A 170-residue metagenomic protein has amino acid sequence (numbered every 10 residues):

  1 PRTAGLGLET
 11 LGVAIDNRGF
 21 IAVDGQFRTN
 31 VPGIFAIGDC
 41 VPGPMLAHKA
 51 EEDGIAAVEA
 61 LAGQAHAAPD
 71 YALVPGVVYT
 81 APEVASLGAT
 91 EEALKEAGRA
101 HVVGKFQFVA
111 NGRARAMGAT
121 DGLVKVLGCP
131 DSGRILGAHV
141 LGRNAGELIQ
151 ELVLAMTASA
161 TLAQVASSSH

Functional and structural regions predicted by a protein language model:
P1-A65, A166: FAD-site-proximal beta/loop scaffold in flavoenzymes
A14-D16, Q64-L73, R99-G104: A short alpha-helix-loop-beta-strand transition element characteristic of N-terminal alpha/beta dinucleotide-binding
R28-T29, G33, D70-Y71, M117-A119: Solvent-exposed alpha-helices and their adjacent loops that cap or buttress functional pockets in soluble metabolic
G43-E51, A57-A93: Rossmann-like dinucleotide-binding cores of NAD(P)H-dependent redox enzymes
V74, Y79-H170: Flexible, glycine-rich terminal cap/loop adjacent to redox cofactors in electron-transfer oxidoreductases
